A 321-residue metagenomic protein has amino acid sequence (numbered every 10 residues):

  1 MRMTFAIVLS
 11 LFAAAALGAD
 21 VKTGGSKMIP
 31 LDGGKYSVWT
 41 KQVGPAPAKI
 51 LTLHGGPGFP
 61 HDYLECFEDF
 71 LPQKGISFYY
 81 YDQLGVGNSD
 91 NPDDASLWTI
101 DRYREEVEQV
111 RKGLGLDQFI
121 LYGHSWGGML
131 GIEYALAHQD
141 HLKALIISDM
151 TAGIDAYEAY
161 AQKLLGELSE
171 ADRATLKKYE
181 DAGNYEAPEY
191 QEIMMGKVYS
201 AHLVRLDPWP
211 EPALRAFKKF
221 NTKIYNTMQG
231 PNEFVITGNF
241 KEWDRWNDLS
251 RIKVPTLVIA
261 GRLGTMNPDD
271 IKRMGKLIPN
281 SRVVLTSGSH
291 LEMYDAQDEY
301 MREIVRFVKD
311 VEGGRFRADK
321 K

Functional and structural regions predicted by a protein language model:
A13, L17-L51, Q73-I76, K309-K321: Alpha/beta-hydrolase fold catalytic core
Y36-N91: Conserved HGGG/HGGXW glycine-rich cap/lid loop of the alpha/beta-hydrolase fold
Y80-W126: Active-site loop/oxyanion-hole signature of alpha/beta-hydrolase fold enzymes
D117-Y160: Conserved hydrolase catalytic core segment
L145-Y185: Flexible "cap/lid" loop of the alpha/beta hydrolase fold
E167-L168, A174-V254, R273: Alpha/beta-hydrolase
W246-G288: Conserved loop-alpha-helix segment in the C-terminal half of the alpha/beta-hydrolase fold that carries the catalytic
N280-K321: Catalytic active-site module of serine/aspartate enzymes centered on a nucleophile-bearing elbow/loop
